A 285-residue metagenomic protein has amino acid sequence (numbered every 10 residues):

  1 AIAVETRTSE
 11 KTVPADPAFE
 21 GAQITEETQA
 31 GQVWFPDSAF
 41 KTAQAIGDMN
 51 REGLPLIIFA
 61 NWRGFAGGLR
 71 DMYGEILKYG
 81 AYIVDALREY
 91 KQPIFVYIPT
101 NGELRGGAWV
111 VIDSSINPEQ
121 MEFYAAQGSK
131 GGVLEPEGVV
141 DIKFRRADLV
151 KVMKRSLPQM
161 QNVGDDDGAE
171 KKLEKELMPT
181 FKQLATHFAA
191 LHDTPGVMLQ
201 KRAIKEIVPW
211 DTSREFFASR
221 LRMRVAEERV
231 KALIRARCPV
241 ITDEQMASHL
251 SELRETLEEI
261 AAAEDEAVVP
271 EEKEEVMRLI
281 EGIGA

Functional and structural regions predicted by a protein language model:
A1-A285: Ligand-binding clefts of soluble mixed alpha/beta catalytic domains
